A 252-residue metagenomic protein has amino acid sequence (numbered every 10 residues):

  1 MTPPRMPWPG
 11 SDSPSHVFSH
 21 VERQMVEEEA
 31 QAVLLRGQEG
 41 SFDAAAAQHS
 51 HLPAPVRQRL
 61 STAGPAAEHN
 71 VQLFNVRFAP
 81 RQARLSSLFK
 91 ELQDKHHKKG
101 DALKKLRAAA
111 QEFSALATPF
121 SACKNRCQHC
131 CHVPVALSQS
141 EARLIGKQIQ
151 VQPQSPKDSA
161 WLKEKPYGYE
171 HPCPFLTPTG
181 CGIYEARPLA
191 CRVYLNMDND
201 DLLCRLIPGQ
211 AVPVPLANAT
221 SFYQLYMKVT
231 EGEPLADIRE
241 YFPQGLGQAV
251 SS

Functional and structural regions predicted by a protein language model:
T2-H129, V133-G180, Y184-S252: Short loop/turn segments that flank or connect secondary-structure elements
